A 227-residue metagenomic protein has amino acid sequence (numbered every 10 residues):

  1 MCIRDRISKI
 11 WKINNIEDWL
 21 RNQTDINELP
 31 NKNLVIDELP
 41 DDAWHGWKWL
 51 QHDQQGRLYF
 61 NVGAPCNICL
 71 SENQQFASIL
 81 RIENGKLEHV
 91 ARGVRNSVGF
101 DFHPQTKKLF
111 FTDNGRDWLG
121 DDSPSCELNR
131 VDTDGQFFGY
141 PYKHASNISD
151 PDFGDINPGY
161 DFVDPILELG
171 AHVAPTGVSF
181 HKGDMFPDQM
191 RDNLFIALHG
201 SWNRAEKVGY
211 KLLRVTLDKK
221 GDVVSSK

Functional and structural regions predicted by a protein language model:
M1-I3: Short, small-residue-biased leader/transition segments that mark boundaries at the very start of proteins
R6-D53, N61-A64: Asp-box/WD-like beta-propeller blade repeats and closely related beta-sheet repeat scaffolds
I7-K9, N73-F76, P124-S125, K207-G209: A detector of repeated loop/turn-to-beta-strand junctions in beta-rich toroidal repeat architectures
D18, A64-N67, R81-N84, R95-N96 (+1 more regions): Beta-propeller domain segments
D18-I26, P30-I36, F76, K86-H89 (+2 more regions): Predominantly a core beta-strand signature of beta-propeller blades across repeat-based propeller domains
D42-W44, E72, V90-G93, A171: Conserved loop/turn at the beginning of each blade in beta-propeller domains
H45-K48, Q55, S97-G99, P175: Conserved positions at the start
